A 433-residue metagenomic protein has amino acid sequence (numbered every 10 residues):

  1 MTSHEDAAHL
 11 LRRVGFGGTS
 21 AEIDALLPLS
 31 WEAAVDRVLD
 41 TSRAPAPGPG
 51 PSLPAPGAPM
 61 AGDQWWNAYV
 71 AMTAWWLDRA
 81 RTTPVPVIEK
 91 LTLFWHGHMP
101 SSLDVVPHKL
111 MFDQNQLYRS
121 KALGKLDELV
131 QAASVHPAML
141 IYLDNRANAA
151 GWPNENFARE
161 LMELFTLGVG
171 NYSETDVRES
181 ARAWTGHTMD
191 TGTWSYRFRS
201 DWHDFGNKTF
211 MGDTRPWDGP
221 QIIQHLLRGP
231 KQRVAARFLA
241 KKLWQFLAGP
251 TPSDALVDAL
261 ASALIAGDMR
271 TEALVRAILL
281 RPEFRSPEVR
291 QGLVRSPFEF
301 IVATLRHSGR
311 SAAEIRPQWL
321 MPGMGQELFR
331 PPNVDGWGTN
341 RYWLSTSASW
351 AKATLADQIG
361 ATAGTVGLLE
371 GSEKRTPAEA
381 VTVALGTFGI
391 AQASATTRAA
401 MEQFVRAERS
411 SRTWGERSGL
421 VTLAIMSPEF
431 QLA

Functional and structural regions predicted by a protein language model:
T2-S3, A8-S20, A236-G267, V275-A433: Flexible, low-complexity segments enriched for small/polar residues
E5-R13, P45-G50, Q64-W66, W152-N156: Short, compositionally biased low-complexity segments
R13, D40-T41, G97, V135 (+5 more regions): Residues within well-ordered alpha-helical secondary structure of globular protein domains
V14, R79-A80, H98-S102, L164 (+6 more regions): Alpha-helix C-capping/helix-to-loop hinge sites
S20-K121: N-terminal accessory alpha/beta regions
L39, A55-G57, W65, Y69-M72 (+3 more regions): Active-site substrate-binding loop specific to GH73 endo-beta-N-acetylglucosaminidase modules in bacterial autolysins
A58-G62, T82, N145-N148, L227-R228 (+3 more regions): A ubiquitous short alpha-helical element
